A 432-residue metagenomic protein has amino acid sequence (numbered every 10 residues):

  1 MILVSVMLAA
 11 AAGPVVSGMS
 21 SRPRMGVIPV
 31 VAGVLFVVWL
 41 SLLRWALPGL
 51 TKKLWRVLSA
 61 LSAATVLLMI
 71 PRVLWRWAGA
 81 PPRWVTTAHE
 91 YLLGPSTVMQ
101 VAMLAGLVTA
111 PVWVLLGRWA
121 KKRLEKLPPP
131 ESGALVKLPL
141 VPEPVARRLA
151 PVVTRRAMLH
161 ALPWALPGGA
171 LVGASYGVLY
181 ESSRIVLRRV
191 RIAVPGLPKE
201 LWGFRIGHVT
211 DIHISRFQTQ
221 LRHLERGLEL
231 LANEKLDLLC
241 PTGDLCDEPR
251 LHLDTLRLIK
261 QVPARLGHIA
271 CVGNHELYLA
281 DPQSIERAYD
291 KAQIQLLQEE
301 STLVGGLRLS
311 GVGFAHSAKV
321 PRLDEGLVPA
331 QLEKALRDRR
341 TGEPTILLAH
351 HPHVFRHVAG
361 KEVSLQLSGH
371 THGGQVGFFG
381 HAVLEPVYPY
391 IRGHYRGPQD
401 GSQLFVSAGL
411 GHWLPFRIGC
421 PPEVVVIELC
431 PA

Functional and structural regions predicted by a protein language model:
M1-S182: Non-catalytic terminal accessory segments
A11, R22-V37, R44, L54 (+5 more regions): N-terminal active-site segment of His-dependent metallophosphoesterases
R188, L197-A432: Soluble catalytic domains of enzymes that build or remodel membrane lipids, polysaccharides, and related
